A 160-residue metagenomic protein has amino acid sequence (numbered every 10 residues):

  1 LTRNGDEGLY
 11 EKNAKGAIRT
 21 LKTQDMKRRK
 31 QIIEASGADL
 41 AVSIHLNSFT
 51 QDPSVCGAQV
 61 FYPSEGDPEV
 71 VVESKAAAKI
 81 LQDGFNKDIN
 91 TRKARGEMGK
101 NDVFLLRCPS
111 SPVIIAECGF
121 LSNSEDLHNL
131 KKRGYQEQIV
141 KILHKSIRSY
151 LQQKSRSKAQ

Functional and structural regions predicted by a protein language model:
L1-Q160: Active-site-proximal helix/loop segments of hydrolytic enzymes
